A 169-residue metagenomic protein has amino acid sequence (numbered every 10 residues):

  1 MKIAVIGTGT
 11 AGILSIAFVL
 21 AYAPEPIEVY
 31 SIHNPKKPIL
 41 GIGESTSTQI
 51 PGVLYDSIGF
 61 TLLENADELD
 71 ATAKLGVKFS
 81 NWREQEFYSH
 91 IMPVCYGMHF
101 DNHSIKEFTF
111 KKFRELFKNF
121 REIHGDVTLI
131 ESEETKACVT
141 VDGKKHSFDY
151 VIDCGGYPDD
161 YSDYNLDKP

Functional and structural regions predicted by a protein language model:
M1-A11: Beta1/beta-strand and adjacent pyrophosphate-binding region of the FAD-binding site in flavoprotein oxidoreductases
I6, F18-G43: Glycine-rich FAD pyrophosphate-binding loop
A11, K37, P158: Conserved Rossmann-like nucleotide-cofactor binding loop
L14-F18, Q49, S104, F108: Short amphipathic alpha-helical face segments that pack within enzyme cores and frequently flank/anchor catalytic
F18, K112-P169: Predominantly flavin-linked oxidoreductase catalytic cores and closely associated redox partners
I27, I32, L63-N65, D101-F108 (+1 more regions): General structural concept
I39-V94: N-terminal FAD cofactor-binding segment of flavoenzymes
S45, M92-K112, E122, C154 (+1 more regions): Short beta-strand to alpha-helix junction loop
